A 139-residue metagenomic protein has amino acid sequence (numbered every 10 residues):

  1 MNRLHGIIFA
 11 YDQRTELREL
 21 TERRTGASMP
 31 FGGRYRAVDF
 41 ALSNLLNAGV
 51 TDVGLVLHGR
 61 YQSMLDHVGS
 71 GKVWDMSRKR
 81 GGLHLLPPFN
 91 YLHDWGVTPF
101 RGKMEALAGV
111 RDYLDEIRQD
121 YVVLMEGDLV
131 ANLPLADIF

Functional and structural regions predicted by a protein language model:
M1-F139: Unchanged
